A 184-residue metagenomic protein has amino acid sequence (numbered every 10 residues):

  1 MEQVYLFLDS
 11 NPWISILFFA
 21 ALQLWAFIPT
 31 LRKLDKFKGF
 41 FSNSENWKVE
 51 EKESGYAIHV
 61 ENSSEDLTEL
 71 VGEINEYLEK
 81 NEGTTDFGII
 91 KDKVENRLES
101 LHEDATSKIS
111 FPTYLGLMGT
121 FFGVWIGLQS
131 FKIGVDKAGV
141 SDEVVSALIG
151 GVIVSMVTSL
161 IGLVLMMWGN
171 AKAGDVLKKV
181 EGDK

Functional and structural regions predicted by a protein language model:
M1-E79, N96-E181: Hydrophobic alpha-helical transmembrane segments of small proteolipidic membrane proteins, enriched in energy-coupled
N75-I90: A broadly used, surface-exposed interaction patch
K91-E95: Short, well-structured alpha-helical segments that form the helix of a local strand-helix-strand
